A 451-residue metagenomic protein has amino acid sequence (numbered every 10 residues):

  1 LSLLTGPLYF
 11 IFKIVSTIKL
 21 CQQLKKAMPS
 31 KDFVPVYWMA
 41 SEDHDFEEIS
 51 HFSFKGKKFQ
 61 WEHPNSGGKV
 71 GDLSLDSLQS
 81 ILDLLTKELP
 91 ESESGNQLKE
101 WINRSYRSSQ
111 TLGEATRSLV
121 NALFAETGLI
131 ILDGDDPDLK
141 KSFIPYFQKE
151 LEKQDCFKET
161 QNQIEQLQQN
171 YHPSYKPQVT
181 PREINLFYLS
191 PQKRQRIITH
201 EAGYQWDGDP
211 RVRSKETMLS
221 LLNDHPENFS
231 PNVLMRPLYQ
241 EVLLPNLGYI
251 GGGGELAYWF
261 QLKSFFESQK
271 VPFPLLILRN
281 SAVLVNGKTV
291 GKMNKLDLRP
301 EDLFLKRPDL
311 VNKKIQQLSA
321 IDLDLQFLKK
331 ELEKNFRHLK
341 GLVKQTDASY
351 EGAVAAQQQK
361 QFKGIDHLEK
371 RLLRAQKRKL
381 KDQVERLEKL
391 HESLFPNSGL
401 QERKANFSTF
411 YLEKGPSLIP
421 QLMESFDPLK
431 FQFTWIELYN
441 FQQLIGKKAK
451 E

Functional and structural regions predicted by a protein language model:
L1-L24, G251: N-terminal catalytic cores of NTP/NDP-binding nucleotidyl/phosphoryl-transfer enzymes
P7-L8, C21-D45, P274: Glycine-rich phosphate/pyrophosphate-binding loops and their adjacent beta-strand/loop elements at enzyme active sites
L8, D45-F52, F143-F147: Short acidic, glycine/serine/threonine-rich loops at helix termini
F46-F54, K58-H63, L284-Q317: A structural-propensity feature for long, helix-poor, extended segments
S53-I81: A glycine-rich helix N-cap at a beta->alpha junction
L73-L129, Q148, F157: Residue patterns forming the tRNA-binding/recognition surfaces of aminoacyl-tRNA synthetases and related DALR
L119, L123-R213, D309, K313-E451: Long, compositionally biased intrinsically disordered regions
P177-L247, G253-S264, F273-L275, N280-K288 (+2 more regions): A translation/RNA-centric and nucleic-acid-associated enzymatic feature enriched in Class II aminoacyl-tRNA synthetases
